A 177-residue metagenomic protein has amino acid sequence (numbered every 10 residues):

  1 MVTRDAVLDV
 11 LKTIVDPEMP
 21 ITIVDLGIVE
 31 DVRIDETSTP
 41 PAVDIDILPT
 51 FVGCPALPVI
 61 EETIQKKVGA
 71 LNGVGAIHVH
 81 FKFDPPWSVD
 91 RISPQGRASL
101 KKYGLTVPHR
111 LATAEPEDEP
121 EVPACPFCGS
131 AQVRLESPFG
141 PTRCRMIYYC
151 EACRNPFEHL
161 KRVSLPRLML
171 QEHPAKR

Functional and structural regions predicted by a protein language model:
M1-G27: N-proximal, solvent-exposed amphipathic alpha-helical segments enriched in charged/polar residues
E18-L48: Short edge beta-strands and adjacent turn/loop segments
T50-A76: Short, non-transmembrane amphipathic alpha-helical segments
V52, P123, Y148: Cys/His-enriched microdomains
C125-C128, C150-C153: Short cysteine-rich clusters marking metal-coordination/redox-active sites
S130-R134, E158: Short functional micro-motifs and their immediate structural scaffolds
S137-I147: Short linker/helix segments within small regulatory modules
A152-M169: Short metal-binding segments enriched for Cys and/or His
